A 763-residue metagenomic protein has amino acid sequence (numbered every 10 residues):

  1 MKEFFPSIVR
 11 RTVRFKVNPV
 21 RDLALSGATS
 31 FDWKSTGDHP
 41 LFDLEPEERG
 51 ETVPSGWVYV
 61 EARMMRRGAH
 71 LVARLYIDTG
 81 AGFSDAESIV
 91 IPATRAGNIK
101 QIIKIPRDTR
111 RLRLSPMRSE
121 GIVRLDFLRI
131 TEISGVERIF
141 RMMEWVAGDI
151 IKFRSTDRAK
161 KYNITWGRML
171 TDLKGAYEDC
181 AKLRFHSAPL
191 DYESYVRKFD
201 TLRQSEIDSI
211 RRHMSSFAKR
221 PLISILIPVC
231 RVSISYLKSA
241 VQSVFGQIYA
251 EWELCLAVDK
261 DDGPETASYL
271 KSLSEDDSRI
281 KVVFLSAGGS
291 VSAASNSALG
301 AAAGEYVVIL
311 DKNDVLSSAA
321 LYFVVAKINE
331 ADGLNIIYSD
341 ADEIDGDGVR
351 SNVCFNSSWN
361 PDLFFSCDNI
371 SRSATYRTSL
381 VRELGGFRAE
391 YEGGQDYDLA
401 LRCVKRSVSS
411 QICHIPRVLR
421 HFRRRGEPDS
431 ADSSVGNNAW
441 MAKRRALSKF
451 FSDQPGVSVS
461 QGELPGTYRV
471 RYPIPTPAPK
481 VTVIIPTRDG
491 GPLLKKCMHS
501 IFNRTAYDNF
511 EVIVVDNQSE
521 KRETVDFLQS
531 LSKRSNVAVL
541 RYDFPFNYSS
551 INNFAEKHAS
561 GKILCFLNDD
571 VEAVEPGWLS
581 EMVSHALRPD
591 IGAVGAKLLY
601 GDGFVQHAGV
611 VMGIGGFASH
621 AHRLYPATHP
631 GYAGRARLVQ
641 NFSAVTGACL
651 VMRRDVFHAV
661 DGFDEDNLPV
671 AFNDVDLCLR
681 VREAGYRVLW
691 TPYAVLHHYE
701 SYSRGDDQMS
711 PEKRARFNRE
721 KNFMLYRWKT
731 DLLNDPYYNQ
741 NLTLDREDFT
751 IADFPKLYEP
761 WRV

Functional and structural regions predicted by a protein language model:
K2-D22, F31-D32, G80, V136-L222 (+7 more regions): Non-catalytic membrane-proximal stalk/linker segments that position and tether the catalytic domains
P221-L226, E253, D398, P479-I484 (+2 more regions): Cell-envelope/extracellular polymer assembly enzymes that use nucleotide-activated donors
V241-E251, E330, H499-N509: Short, acidic, metal-binding catalytic loop of nucleotide-sugar glycosyltransferases
L285-A302, Y542-A559: Glycine-rich, basic loop-to-helix element that forms the pyrophosphate-binding segment of sugar-nucleotide handling
V307, L564: Short aromatic/hydrophobic "clamp" motif used to bind/position activated sugar donors
V315, A319-S351, S409, R425 (+1 more regions): Conserved donor NDP-sugar-binding/catalytic core segment of glycosyltransferases
P361-S448, M652, G662-E665: Conserved nucleotide-sugar donor-binding catalytic segment
L380, E390-V418, W578-M582, A636-D661 (+1 more regions): A short, conserved alpha-helix in the catalytic core of glycosyltransferases
